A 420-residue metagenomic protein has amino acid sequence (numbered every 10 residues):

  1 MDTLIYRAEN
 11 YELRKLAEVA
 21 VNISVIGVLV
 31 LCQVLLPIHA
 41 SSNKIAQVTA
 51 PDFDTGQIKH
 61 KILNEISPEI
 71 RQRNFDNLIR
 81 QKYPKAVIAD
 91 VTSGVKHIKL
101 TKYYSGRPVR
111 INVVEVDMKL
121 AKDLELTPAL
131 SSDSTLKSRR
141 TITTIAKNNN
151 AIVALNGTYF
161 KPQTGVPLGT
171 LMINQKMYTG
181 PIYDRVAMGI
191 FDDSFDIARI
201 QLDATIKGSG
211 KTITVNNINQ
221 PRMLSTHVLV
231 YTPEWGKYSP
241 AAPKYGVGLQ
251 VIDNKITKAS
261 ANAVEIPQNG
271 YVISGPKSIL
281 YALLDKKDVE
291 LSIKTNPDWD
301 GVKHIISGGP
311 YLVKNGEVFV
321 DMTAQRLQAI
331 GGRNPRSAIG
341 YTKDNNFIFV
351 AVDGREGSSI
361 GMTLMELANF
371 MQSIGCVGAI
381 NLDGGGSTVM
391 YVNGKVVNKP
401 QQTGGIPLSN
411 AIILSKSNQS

Functional and structural regions predicted by a protein language model:
D2-Y271: Zymogen propeptides
S105, V109, M118-A121, Y159-F160 (+8 more regions): Short, glycine-/Ser/Thr-/acidic-enriched flexible segments
P162-I182, V186-I190, I305, L312-G378 (+1 more regions): Conserved, well-ordered active-site substructure
Y271-A282: Short alpha-helix capping/helix-loop boundary micro-motifs
L283-S292: Loop/turn positions that initiate beta-strands
K294-S307: Short, Lys/Arg- and Gly-enriched loop/turn segments at beta-strand edges
